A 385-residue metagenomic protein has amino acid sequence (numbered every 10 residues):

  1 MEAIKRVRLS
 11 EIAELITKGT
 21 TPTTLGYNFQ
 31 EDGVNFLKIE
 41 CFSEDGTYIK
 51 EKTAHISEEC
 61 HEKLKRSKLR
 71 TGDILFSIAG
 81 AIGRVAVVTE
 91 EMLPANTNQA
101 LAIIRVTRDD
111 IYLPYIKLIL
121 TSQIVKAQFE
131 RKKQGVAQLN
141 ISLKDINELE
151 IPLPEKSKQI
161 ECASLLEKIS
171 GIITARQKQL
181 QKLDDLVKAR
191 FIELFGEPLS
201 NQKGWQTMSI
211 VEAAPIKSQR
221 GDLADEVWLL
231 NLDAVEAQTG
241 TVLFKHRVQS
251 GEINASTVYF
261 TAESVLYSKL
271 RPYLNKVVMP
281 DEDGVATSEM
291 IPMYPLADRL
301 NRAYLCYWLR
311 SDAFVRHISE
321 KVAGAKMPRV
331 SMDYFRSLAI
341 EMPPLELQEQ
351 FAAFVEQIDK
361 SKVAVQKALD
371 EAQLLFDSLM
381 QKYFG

Functional and structural regions predicted by a protein language model:
M1-T20, E148-S164, A175-D222, S337 (+2 more regions): Non-catalytic DNA-recognition/assembly elements of restriction-modification systems
E2, T21, I78, P94-A102 (+5 more regions): A short glycine-rich beta-alpha junction/loop motif
E2-D45, E62-L64, K203-V242, I253-V258 (+1 more regions): Low-complexity, Lys/Gly-biased intrinsically disordered segments
G33, K52, N98-A100, E226-W228 (+1 more regions): A generic structural signal for short beta-strands and their flanking turns/coil linkers
K38, E58-T121, S256-V258, A262-F314 (+1 more regions): A short beta-sheet element
K52-H55, E167: Short glycine-enriched, charge-decorated loop/helix-capping segments at active-site entrances that position
K63-L64, V136, V248, N254-A255 (+3 more regions): A structural connector/turn signal
V125-Q128, H317: Periplasmic-binding protein-like
